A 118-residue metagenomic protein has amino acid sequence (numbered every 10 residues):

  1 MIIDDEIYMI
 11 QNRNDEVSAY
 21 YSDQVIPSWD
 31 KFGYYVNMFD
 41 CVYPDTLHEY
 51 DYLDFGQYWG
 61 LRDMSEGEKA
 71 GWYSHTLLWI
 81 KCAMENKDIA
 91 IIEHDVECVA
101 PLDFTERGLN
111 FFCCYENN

Functional and structural regions predicted by a protein language model:
M1-I92, V96-N118: An acidic/histidine-cluster motif and surrounding catalytic segment that typifies divalent-metal-assisted enzyme active
